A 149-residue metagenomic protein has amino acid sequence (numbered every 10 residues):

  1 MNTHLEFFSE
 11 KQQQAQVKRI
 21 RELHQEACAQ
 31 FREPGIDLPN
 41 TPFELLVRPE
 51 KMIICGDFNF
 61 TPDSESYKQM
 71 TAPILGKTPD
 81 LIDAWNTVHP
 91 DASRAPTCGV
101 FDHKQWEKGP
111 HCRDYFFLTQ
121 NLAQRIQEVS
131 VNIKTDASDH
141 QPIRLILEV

Functional and structural regions predicted by a protein language model:
M1-V149: Active-site regions of metal-assisted phosphoester/phosphodiester hydrolases, unifying DNase/endonuclease modules
